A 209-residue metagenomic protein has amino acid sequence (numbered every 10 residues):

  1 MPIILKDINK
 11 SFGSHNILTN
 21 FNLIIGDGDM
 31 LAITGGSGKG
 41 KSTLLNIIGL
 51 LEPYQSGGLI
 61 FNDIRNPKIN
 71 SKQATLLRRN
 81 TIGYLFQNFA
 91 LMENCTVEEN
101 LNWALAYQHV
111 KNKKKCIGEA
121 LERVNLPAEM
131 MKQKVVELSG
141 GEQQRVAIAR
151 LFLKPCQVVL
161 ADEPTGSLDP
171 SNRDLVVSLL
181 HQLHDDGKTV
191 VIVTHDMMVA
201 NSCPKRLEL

Functional and structural regions predicted by a protein language model:
G49: Helix-to-loop junction immediately C-terminal to a conserved catalytic motif
G57-K68: Conserved ABC transporter NBD signature motif
R65, N112-E129: Conserved ABC ATPase "signature" region
N66-G83: ABC ATPase NBD coupling module
K134-L138, E142-Q144: Conserved ABC ATPase signature
V159-D162: Catalytic Walker B motif of ABC-type/P-loop ATPase nucleotide-binding domains
D169: ABC-family nucleotide-binding domains
